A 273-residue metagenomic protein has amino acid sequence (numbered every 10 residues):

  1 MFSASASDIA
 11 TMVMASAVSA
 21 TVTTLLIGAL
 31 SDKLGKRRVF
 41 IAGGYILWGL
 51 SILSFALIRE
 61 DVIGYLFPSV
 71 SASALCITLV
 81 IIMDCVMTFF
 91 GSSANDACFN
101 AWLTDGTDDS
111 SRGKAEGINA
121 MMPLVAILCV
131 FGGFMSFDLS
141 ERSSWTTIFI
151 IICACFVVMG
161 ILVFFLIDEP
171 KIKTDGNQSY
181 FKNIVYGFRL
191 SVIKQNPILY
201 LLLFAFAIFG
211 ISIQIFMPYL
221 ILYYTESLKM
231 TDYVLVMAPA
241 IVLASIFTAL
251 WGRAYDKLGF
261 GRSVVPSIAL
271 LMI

Functional and structural regions predicted by a protein language model:
M1, Q195-F216: Pair of pore-lining "gating" transmembrane helices in MFS-fold secondary transporters
M1-D8, F216-V234: Short amphipathic helix-loop junctions that connect adjacent transmembrane helices in Major Facilitator Superfamily/SLC
S19-T21, G113-D138: Glycine-rich segments within core transmembrane alpha-helices of 12-TM secondary carriers
V22-K36, F247-F260: Helix-to-loop junctions at the C-terminal end of transmembrane segments in multipass secondary transporters
V39-S54, R262-I273: Structural signature of the two symmetry-related core transmembrane helices
S51, I58, G64-A94, A207 (+1 more regions): Hydrophobic core of transmembrane alpha-helices in multi-pass small-molecule transporters, especially MFS/SLC-type
E60-V62, V163-N177: Helix-loop junctions on the cytosolic side of multi-pass membrane transporters, especially the intracellular loop
K171-L203: Juxtamembrane intracellular "pre-TM" segments in multi-pass secondary transporters
